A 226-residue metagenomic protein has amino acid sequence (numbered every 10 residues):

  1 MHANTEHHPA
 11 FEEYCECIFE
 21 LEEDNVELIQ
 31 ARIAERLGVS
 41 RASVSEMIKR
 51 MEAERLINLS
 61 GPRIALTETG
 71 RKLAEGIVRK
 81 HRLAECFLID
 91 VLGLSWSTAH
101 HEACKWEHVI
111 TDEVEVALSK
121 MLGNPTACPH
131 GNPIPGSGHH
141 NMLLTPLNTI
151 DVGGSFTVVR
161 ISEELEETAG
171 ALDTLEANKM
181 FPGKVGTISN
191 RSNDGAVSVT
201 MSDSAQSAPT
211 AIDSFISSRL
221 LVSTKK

Functional and structural regions predicted by a protein language model:
M1-V39: Extreme N-terminal segment that seeds HTH/winged-HTH DNA-binding domains in transcriptional regulators
Y14, I33, V44-E54, L175 (+1 more regions): Basic amphipathic alpha-helical segments that dock to polyanions
A42, S97: Key DNA-contact positions within bacterial/archaeal DNA-binding proteins
E52-P62: A short, conserved structural fragment
P62-H81: Basic, amphipathic "hinge/linker" alpha-helix immediately C-terminal to the N-terminal HTH DNA-binding motif
E107-S218: Mid-protein regulatory/catalytic core that forms ligand/cofactor-binding pockets and protein-protein interaction
